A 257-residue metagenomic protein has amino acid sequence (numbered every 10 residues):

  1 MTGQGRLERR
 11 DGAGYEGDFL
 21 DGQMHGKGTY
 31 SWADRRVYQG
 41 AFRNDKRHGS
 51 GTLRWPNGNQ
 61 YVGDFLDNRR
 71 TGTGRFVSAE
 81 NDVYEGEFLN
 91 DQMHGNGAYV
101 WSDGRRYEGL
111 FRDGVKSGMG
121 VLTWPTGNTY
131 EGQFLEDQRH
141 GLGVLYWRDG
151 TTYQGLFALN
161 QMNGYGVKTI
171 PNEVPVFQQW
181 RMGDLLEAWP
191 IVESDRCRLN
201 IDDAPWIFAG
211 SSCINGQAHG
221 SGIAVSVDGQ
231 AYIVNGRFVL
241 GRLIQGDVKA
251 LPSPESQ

Functional and structural regions predicted by a protein language model:
M1-Q257: Glycine/tyrosine- and acidic-biased, solvent-exposed loop/turn segments at the edges of beta-strands
